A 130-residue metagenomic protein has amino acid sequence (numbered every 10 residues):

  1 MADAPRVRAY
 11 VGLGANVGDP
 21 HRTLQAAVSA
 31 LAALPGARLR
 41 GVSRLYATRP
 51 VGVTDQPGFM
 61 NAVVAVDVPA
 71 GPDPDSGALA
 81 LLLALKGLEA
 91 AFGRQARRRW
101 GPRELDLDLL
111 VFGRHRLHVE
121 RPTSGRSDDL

Functional and structural regions predicted by a protein language model:
A2-A37, S43-A47: N-terminal beta1-alpha1 ligand-phosphate binding loop
G12, R40-G41, Y46, T54 (+2 more regions): Residue-level signal for pocket-adjacent positions within structured domains
A15, V64-A70, V111-R114: Short beta-strand-to-loop capping motifs
G41-G71: Short, charge-patterned binding micro-sites
V51-F59, L79-L130: Flexible, gly/pro- and Lys/Arg-enriched active-site loops
V66-L83: Short helix/loop segment flanking the catalytic signature motif in cyclic-nucleotide metabolism enzymes
